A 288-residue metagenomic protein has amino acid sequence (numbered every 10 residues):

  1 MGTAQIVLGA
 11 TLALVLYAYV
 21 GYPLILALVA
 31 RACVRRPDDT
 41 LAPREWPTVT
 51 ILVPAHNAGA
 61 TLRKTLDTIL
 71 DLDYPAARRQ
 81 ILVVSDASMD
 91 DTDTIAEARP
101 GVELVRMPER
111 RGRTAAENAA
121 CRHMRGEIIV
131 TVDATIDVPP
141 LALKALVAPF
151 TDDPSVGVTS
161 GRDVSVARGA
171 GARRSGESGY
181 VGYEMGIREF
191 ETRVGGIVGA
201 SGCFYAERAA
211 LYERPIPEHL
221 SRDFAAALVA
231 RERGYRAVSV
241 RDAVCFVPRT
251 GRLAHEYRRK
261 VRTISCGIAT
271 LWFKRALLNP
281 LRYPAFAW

Functional and structural regions predicted by a protein language model:
M1-P43: N-terminal membrane-anchoring/stem segments of glycan-assembly enzymes
L26-P37, A58-D71: Short, well-formed alpha-helical segments that are part of the catalytic scaffolds of diverse glycosyltransferases
P47-T50, Q80, A225: Cell-envelope/extracellular polymer assembly enzymes that use nucleotide-activated donors
V49-A58, T65, L72, V84 (+1 more regions): A conserved hydrophobic helix/loop-capping motif in glycosyltransferases and polysaccharide synthases
T68, P75, L82-D93, E109 (+1 more regions): A conserved acidic beta->alpha catalytic loop
R78-L82, D93-H123, S175-E177, V181 (+1 more regions): Conserved donor nucleotide-binding strand/loop of the catalytic core
T114-A116, G126, V132, P140-L220: Long helical/loop segments within the catalytic core of UDP-sugar-dependent glycosyltransferases, especially the large
F150, P154-Y183, P217-R222, A227-W288: Catalytic donor/gating beta->alpha subdomain of glycosyltransferases that bind UDP-sugars
